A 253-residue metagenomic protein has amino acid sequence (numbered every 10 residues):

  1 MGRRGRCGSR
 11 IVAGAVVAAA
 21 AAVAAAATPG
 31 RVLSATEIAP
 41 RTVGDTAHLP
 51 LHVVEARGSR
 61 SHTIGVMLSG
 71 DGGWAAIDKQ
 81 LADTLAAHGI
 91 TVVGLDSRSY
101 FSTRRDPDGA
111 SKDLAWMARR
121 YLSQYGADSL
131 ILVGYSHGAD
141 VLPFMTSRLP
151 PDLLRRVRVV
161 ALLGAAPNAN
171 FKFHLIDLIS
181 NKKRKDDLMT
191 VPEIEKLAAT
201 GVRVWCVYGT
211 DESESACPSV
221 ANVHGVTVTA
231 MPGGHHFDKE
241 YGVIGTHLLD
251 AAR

Functional and structural regions predicted by a protein language model:
R3-V16: Bacterial N-terminal signal peptides that target proteins for export
G30-R60: N-terminal cap/lid segment of alpha/beta-hydrolase-fold proteins
R57-H88, S97: Short, surface-exposed "cap/lid" segments of acyl-processing enzymes
T91, D96-F101, A166, G234: Short beta-to-alpha linker loops that shape the active-site pocket of alpha/beta-hydrolase fold enzymes
R104-Y125, F144: Alpha/beta-hydrolase active-site loop
R120, S129-L188: Primarily recognizes the serine-hydrolase "nucleophile elbow" in alpha/beta-hydrolase and SGNH/GDSL folds
N170-H224: The feature captures the conserved acid-bearing segment of alpha/beta-hydrolase catalytic domains
P218, H224-R253: C-terminal catalytic histidine-bearing segment of alpha/beta-hydrolase fold enzymes
